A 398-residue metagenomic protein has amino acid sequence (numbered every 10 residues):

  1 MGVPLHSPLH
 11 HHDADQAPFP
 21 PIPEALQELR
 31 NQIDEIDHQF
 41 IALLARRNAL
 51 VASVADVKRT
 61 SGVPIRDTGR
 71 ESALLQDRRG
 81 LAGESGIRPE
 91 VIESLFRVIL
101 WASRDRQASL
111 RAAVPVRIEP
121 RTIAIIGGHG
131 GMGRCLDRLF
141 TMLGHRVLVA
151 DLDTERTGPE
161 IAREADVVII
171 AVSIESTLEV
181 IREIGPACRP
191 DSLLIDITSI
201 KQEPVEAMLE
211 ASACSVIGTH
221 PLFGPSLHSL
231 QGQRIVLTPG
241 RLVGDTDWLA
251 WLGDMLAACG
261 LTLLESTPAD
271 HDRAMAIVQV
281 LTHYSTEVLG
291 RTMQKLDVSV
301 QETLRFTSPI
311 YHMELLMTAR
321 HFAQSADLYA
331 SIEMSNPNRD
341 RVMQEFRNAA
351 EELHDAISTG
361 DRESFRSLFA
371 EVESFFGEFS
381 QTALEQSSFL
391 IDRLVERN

Functional and structural regions predicted by a protein language model:
G2-R121, R138: Extended, charge-rich alpha-helical interface modules
A124-G127: Conserved N-terminal Rossmann-fold NAD(P)-binding element of oxidoreductases
G131-M132: Hydrophobic/small residue at the entry helix of a nucleotide-binding pocket
V147-E160: Adenosine-cofactor binding site in Rossmann-like domains, unifying the SAM/SAH pocket of S-adenosylmethionine-dependent
P159-R163, V167-M208: Rossmann-fold NAD(P) dinucleotide-binding segment
K201, M208-S266, D270-M275: Rossmann-fold dinucleotide-binding core
Q233, A250, A257, H271-V300 (+1 more regions): Active-site-proximal catalytic alpha-helix in oxidoreductases
L304-F379: Interdomain hinge/lid region at the active-site interface of Rossmann-like NAD(P)-dependent oxidoreductases
